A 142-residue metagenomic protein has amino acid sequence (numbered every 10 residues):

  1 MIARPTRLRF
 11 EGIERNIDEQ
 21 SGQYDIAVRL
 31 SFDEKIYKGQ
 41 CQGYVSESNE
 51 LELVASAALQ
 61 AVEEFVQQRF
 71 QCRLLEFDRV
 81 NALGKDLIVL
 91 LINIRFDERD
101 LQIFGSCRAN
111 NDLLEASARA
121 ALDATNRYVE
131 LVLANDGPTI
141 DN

Functional and structural regions predicted by a protein language model:
M1-I13: Extended amphipathic alpha-helical scaffolds
N16-K38: N-terminal, Lys/Arg- and Ser/Thr-rich interaction peptides
Y24-S31, V80-S106: Positively charged, aromatic-enriched nucleic acid-contacting surfaces
K38-G39, R95-N142: Mixed-charge, glycine-accented linear interaction segment located at domain edges/termini
E47-A55, L114, A118: Generic alpha-helical secondary structure
L53-Q67, A121: Active-site helix/loop of acyl-thioester processing domains in fatty-acid/polyketide metabolism, spanning hotdog-fold
Q71-L87, T139-D141: Glycine/charge-rich, flexible interdomain linkers and switch-proximal surface loops that mediate coupling
